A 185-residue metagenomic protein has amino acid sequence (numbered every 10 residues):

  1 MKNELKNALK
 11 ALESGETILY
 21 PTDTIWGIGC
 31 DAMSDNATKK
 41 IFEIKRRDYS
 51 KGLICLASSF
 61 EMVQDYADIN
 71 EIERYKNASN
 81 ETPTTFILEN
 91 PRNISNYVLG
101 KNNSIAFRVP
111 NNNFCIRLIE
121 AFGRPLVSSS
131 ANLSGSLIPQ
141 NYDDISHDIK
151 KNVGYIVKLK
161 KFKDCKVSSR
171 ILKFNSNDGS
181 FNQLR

Functional and structural regions predicted by a protein language model:
M1-R185: Active-site-adjacent structural elements in enzyme catalytic cores
